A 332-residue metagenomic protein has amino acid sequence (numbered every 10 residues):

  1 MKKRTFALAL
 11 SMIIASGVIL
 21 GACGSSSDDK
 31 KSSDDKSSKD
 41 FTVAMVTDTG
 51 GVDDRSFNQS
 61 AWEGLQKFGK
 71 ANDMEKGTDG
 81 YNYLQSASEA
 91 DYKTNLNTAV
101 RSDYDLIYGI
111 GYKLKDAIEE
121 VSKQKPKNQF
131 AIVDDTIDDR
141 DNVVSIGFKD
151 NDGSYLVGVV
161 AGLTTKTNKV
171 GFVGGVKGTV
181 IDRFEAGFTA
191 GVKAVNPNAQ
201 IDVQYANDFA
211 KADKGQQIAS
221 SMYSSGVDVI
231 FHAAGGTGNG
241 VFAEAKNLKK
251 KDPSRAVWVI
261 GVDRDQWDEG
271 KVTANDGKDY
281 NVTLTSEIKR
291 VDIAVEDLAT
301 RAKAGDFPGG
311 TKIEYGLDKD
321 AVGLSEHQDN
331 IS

Functional and structural regions predicted by a protein language model:
M1-A9: Bacterial N-terminal signal peptides that target proteins for export
G17-A22: C-terminal motif of bacterial Sec signal peptides marking the signal peptidase cleavage site
G24-S27: Bacterial signal peptide processing site
D29-S332: A residue-level marker of the well-folded mature domains of exported/periplasmic proteins
